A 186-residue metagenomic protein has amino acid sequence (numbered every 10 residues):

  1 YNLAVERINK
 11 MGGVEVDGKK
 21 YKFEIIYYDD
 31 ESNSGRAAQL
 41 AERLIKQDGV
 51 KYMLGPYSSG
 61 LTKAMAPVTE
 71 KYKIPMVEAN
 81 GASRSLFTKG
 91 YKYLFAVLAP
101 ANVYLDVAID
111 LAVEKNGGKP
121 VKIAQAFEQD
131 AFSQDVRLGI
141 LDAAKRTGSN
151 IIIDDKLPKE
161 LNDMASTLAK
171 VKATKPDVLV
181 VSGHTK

Functional and structural regions predicted by a protein language model:
Y1-L3, Y28-S34, Y57-S58, A126-D135: Extracytoplasmic "Venus flytrap"
N2-E6, K10, G35-K46, K51-Y52 (+9 more regions): Solvent-exposed, polar/charged alpha-helical surfaces in well-ordered, non-transmembrane soluble domains, broadly
N2-I25, G118, K145-G148: Signal peptide-proximal N-terminal region of secreted/periplasmic/extracellular or secretory-lumen proteins
N9, D29-D30, D48, E128-D130 (+3 more regions): Acidic side chains
V14-T88, V97, L157-M164, H184-K186: Beta-alpha junction/loop-to-helix N-cap segments that form part of ligand/metal-binding clefts
Y21-E24, Q47-Y52, K71-M76, G90-Y93 (+3 more regions): Loop/turn elements at helix/coil->beta-strand transitions in domains of secreted/extracellular proteins
K92-K159, V178: An alpha-beta-alpha
